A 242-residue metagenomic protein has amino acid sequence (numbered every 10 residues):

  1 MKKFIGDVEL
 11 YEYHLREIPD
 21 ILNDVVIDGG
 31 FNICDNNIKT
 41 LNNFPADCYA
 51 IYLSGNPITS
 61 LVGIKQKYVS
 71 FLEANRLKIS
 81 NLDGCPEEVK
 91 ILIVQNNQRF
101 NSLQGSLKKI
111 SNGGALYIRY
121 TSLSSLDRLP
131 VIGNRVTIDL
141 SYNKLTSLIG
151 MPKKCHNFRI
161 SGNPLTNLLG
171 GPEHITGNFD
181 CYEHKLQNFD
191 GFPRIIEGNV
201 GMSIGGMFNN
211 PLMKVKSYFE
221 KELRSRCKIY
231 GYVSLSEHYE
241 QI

Functional and structural regions predicted by a protein language model:
M1-V26, F31, M213-I242: N-terminal capping/linker segments that flank leucine-rich repeat
L10-H14, I27-I38, P45-I58, Y68-I79 (+7 more regions): Concave beta-strand-loop units of leucine-rich repeat
I21-N23, N43-A46, V62-K67, D83-E87 (+6 more regions): A structural signal for leucine-rich repeat
